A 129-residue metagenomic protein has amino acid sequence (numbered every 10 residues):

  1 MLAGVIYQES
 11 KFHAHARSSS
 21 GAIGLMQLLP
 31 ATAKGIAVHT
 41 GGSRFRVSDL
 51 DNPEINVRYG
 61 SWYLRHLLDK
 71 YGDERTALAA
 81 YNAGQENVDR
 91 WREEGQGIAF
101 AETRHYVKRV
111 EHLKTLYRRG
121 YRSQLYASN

Functional and structural regions predicted by a protein language model:
M1-N129: Catalytic glycan-binding domains that act on GlcNAc-containing polysaccharides
